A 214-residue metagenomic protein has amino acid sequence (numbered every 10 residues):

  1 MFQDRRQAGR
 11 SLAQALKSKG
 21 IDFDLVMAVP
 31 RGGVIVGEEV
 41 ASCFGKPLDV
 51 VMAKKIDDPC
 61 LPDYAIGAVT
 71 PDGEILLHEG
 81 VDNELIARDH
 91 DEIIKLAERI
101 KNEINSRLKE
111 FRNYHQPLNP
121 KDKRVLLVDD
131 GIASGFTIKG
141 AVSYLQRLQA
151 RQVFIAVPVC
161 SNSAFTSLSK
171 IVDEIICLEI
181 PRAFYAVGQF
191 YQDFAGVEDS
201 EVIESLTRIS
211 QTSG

Functional and structural regions predicted by a protein language model:
M1-G214: PRPP-associated nucleotide enzymes
